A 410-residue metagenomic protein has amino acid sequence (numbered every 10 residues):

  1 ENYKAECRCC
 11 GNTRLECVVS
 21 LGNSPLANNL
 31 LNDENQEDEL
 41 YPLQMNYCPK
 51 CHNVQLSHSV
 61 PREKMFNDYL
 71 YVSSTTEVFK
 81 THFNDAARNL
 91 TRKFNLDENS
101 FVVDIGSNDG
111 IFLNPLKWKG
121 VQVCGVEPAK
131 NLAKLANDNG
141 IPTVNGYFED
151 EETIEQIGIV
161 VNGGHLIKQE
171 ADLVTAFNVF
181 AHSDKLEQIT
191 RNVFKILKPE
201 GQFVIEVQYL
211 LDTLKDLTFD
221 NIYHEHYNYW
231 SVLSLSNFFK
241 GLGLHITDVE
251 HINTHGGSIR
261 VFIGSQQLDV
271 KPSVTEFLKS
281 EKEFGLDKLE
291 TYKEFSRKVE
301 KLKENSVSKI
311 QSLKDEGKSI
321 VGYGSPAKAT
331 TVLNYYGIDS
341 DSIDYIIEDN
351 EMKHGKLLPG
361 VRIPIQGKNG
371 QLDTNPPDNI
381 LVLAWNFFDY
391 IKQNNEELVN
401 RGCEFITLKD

Functional and structural regions predicted by a protein language model:
E1-V78, E250: N-terminal juxtadomain amphipathic helix that follows a signal peptide/anchor or precedes a small N-terminal auxiliary
E98-N108, I320-Y323: Conserved class I S-adenosyl-L-methionine
D109-G120: Conserved SAM-binding loop of SAM-dependent methyltransferases across substrates and taxa, primarily the Class I
D172-T175: A conserved beta-strand element that flanks and buttresses the S-adenosyl-L-methionine
E187-Q202: A short glycine-rich, Lys/Arg-flanked "PGG" loop and its adjoining helix->strand segment in the class I
E200-Q208, E404-T407: Conserved beta-strand signature within the Rossmann-like core of class I S-adenosyl-L-methionine
I205-N228, V232-S234, F239: Short, glycine-/aromatic-enriched active-site segment of Class I SAM-dependent methyltransferases
H255-V299: Flexible, glycine-/basic-rich loop-and-beta segments that form/coincide with the SAM-dependent methyltransferase
